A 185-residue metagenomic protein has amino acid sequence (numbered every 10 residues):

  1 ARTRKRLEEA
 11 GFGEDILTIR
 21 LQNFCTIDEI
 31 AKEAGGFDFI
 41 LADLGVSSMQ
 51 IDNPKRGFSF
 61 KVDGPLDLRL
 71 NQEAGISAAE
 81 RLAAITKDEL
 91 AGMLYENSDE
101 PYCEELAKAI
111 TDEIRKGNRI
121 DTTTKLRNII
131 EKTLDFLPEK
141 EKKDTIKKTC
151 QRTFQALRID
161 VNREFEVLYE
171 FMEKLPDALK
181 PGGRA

Functional and structural regions predicted by a protein language model:
A1-A185: S-adenosyl-L-methionine-dependent methyltransferase catalytic core, i.e., the SAM/SAH-binding region
